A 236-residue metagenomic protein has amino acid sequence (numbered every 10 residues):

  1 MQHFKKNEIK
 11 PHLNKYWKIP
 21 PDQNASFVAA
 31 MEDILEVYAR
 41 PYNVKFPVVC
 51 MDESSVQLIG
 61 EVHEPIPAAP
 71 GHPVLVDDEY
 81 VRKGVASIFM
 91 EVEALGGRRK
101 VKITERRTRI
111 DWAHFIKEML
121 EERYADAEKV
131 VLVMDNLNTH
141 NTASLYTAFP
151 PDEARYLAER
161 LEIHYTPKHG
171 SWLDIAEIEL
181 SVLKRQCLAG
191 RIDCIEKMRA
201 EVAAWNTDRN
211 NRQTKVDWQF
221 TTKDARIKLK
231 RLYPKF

Functional and structural regions predicted by a protein language model:
M1-R82: Charge-mixed, compositionally biased segments that are often intrinsically disordered regulatory tracts
D22, V62, K197-F236: C-terminal domain-tail junction helix/linker
C50-D52, E91, G97, I116 (+4 more regions): Mobile genetic element proteins and their domesticated derivatives, centered on retroelements and DNA transposons
A69-E128: Electropositive, glycine- and tryptophan-enriched low-complexity nucleic-acid-binding patches
V74-Y80, A154-I175, R191-C194: RNase H-like polynucleotidyl transferase catalytic core
A86, D135-N136, I163-K184, E196: RNase H-like two-metal-ion nuclease catalytic core shared by retroviral integrases and related mobile-element nucleases
R99, A176-C194, D208-R212: Active-site proximal helix-loop segment of RNase H-like, two-metal nucleases, encompassing DDE(D)
A127-N141: Acidic/histidine-rich, metal-coordinating catalytic segments
